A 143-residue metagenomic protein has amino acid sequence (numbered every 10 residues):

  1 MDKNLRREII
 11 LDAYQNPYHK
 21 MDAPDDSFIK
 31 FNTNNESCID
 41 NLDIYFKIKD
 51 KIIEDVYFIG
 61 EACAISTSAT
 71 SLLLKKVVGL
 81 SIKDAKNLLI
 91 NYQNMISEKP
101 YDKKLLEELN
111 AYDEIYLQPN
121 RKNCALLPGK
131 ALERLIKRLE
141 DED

Functional and structural regions predicted by a protein language model:
M1-K20, K83-D143: C-terminal binding/interaction regions
N16, K20-V56, G60: Structured beta-strand/loop patches that form or line metal/cofactor-binding pockets in enzymes
N32-T33, D55-A62, A111-R121: A short glycine/serine-rich beta->alpha loop
A62-A69: Short, thiol/selenol-centered motifs that function as redox-active sites or metal-ligating centers
A64, L80-K83: A generic structural signal for alpha-helix starts
A69-S81: Alpha-helical support elements that line or immediately flank enzyme active sites and cofactor-binding pockets
